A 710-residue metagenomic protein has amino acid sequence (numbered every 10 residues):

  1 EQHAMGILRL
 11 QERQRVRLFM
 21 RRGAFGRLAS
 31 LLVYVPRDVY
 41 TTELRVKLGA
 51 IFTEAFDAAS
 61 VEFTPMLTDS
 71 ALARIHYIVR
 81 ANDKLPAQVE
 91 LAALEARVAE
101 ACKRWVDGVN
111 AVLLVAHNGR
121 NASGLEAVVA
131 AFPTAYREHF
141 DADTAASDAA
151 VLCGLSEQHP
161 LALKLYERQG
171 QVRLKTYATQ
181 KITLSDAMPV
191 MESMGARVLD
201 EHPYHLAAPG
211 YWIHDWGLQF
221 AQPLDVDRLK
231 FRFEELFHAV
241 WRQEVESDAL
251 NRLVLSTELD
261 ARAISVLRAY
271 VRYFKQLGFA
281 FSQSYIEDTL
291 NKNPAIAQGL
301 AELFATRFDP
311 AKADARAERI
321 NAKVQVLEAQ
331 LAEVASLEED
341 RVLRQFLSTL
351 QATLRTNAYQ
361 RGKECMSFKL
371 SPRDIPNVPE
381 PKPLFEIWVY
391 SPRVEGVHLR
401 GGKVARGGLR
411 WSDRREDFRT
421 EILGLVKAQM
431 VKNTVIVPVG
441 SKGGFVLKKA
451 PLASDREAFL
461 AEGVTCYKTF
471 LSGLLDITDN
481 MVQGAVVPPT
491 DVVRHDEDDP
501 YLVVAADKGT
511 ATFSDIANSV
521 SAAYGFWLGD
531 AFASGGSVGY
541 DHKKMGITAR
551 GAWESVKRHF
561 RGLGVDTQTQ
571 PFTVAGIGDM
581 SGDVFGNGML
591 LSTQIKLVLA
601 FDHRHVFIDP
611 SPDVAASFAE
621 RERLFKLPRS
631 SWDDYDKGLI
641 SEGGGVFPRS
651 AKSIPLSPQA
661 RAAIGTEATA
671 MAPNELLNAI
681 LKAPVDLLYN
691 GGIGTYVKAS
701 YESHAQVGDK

Functional and structural regions predicted by a protein language model:
E1-D57, V61-E62, M66-A196, H202-E395 (+5 more regions): Non-catalytic interaction/regulatory segments
S30, S60, R74-H76, R197 (+8 more regions): Beta-sheet entry/capping signal
P36-V39, N82-K84, T179-K181, P203-L206 (+16 more regions): Short, glycine-/Ser/Thr-/acidic-enriched flexible segments
T41-L44, A87-Q88, T183-A187, L199-D200 (+17 more regions): Short helix/loop capping segments that flank catalytic or ligand/cofactor-binding pockets
A59-M66, V109-H117, E201-P203, S247-A249 (+6 more regions): Flexible, glycine/charged-enriched surface loops at secondary-structure junctions
E395-V493: Catalytic alpha/beta active-site cores
A453, V464, L475-E497, T510-K710: Non-transmembrane, aqueous-exposed alpha-helical and coiled segments at domain scale
